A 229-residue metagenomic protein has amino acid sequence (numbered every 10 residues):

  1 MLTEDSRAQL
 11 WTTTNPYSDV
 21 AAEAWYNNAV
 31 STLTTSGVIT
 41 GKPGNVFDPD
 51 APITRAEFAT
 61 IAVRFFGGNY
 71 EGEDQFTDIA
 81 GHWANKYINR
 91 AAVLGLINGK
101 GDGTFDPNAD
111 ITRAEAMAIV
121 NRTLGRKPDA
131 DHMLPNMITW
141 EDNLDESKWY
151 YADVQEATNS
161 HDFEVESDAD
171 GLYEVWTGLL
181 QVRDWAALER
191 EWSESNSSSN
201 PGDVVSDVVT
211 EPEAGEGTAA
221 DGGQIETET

Functional and structural regions predicted by a protein language model:
M1-N27, T40-A56, V63-Y87, V93-A114 (+3 more regions): Feature responds to low-complexity, polar/acidic, surface-exposed segments characteristic of secreted/exported proteins
